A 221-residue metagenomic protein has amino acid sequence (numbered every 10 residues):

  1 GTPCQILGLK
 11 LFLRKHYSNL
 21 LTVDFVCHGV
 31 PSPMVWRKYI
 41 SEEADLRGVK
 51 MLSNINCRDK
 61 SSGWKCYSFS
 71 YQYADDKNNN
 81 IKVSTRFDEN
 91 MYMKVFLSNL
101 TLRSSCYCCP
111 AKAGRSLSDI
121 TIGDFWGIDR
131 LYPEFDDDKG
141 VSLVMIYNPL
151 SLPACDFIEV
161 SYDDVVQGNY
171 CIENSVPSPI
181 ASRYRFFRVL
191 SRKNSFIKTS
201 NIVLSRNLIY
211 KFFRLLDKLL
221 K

Functional and structural regions predicted by a protein language model:
G1, D24-V26, N56-R58: Short beta-strand segments
G1-L9, G29-P31: Gly/Ser/Thr-rich loops at beta-strand to alpha-helix junctions that form or flank small-molecule/cofactor-binding
C4, C27, C106-C109: Disulfide-bonded cysteines in secreted/extracellular proteins and peptides
G8-K10, P33, P153-C155: Short helix/loop capping segments that flank catalytic or ligand/cofactor-binding pockets
K10-L13, M34-R37, Y67-Y71: Short acidic, glycine/serine/threonine-rich loops at helix termini
L13-V26: A short alpha->loop->secondary-structure connector
V30-Y39, P133: Short, charged, surface-exposed secondary-structure boundary motifs
A44, V49-K221: Long, compositionally biased charged/polar accessory segments in the mid-to-C-terminal portions of proteins
